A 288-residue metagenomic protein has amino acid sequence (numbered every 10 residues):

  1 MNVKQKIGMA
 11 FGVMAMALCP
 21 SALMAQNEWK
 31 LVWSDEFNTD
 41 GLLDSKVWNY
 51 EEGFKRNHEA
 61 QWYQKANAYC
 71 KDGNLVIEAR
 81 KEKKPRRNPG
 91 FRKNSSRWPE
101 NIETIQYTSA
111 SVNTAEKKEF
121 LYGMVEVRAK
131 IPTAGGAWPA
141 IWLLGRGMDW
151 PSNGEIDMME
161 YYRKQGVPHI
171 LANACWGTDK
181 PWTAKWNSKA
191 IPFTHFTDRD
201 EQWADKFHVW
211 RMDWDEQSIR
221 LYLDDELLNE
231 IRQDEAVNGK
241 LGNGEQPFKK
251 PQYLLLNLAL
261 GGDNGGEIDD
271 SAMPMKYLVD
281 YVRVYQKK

Functional and structural regions predicted by a protein language model:
M1-Q26: Bacterial Sec-dependent N-terminal signal peptides
Q26-K288: GH16 jelly-roll
